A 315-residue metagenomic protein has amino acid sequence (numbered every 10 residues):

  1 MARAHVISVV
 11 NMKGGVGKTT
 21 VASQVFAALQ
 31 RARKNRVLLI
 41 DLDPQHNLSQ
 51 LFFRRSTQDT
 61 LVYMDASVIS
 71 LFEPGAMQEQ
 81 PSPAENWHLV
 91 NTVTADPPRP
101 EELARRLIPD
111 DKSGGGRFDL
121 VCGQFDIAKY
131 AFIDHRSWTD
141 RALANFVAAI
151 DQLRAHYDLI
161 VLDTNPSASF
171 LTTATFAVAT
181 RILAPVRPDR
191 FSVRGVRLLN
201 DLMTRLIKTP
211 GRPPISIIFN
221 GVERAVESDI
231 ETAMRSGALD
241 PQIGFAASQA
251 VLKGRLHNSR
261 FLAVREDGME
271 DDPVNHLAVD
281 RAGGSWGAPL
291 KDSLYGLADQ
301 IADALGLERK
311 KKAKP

Functional and structural regions predicted by a protein language model:
M1-P315: P-loop NTP-binding core
